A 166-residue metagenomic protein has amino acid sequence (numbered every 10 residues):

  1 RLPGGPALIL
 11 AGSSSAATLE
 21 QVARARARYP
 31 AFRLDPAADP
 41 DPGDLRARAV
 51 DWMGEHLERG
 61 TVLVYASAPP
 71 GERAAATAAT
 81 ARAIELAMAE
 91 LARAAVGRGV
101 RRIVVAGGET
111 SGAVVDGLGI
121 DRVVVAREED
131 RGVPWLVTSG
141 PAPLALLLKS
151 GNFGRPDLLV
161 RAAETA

Functional and structural regions predicted by a protein language model:
R1-A166: Active-site catalytic microenvironments in core metabolic enzymes, especially phosphate/sugar-handling
